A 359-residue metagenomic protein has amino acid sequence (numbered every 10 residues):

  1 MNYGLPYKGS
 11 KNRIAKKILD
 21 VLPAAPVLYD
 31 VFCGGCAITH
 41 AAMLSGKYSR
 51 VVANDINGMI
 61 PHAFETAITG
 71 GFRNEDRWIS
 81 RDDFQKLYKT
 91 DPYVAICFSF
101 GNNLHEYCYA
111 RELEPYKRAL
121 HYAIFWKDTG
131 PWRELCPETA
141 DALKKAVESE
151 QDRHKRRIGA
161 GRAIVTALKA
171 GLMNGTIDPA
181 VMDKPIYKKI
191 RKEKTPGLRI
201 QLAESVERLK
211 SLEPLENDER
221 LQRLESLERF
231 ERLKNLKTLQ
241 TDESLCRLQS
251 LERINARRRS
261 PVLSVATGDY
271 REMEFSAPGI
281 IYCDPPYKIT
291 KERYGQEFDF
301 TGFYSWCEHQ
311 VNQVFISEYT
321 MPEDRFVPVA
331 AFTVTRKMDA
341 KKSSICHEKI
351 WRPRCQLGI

Functional and structural regions predicted by a protein language model:
M1-S45: S-adenosyl-L-methionine
N12, G35-I38, N57-I60, F98-G101 (+4 more regions): Short, solvent-exposed loop/turn segments at secondary-structure junctions
P26, V51, I280: Hydrophobic "anchor" residues on beta-strands that sit immediately upstream of conserved functional sites
D30-G34, N54-I56, A266-G268, C283-P286 (+2 more regions): Short His-Asn-centered micro-motif
S45, M273-A277, T320-V327: Short loop/helix-cap segments at secondary-structure boundaries that form the rim of catalytic
S45, S49-P261: Class I S-adenosyl-L-methionine-dependent methyltransferase module
L263-D299: Active-site segment flanking the S-adenosylmethionine/decSAM binding pocket in AdoMet-dependent transferases
Y294-I359: Long, positively charged, glycine-interspersed low-complexity recognition regions
